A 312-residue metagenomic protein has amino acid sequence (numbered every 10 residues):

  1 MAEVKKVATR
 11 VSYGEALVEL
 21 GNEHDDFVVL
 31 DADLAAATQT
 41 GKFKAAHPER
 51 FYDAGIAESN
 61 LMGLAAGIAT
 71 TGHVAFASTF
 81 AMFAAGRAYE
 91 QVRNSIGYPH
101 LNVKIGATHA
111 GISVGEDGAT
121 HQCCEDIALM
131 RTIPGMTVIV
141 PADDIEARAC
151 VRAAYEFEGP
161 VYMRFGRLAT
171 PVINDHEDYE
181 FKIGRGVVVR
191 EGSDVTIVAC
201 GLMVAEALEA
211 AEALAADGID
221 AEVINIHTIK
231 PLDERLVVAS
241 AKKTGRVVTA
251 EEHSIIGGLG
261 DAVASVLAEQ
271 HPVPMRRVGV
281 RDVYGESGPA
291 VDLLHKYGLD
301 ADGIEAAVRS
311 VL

Functional and structural regions predicted by a protein language model:
M1-R164, A169, E180: Thiamine diphosphate
R10-V11, E23-D26, L34-G41, A45 (+2 more regions): Thiamine diphosphate
